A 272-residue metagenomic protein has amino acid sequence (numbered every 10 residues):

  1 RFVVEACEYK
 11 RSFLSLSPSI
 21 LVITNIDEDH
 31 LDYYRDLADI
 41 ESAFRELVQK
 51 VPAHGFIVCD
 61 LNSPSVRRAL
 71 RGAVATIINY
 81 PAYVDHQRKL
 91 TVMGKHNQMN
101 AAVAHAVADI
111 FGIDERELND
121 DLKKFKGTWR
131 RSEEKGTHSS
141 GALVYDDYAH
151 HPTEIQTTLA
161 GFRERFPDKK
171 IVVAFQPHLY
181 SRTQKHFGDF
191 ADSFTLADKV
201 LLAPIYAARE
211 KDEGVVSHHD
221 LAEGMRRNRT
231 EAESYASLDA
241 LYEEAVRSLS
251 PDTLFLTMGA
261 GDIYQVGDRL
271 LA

Functional and structural regions predicted by a protein language model:
R1-Y9, V144-H150: Switch II (G3) loop of P-loop NTPases
E8-R11, D27-D29, S63-P64, P177-Y180 (+2 more regions): Short glycine-rich anion-binding loops that position phosphate/pyrophosphate groups of nucleotides and phosphorylated
P18-V144, A222-M225, T230-E231: Acidic, Mg2+-coordinating active-site environments of NTP-dependent enzymes
L21, C59, V173-F175, L202 (+1 more regions): Structural beta-sheet core signal
D32-A38, R182-Q184, E210-G214, Q265-G267: Glycine/threonine-rich flexible loop motifs
G55, D198, T253: Glycine-centered, small-residue-biased loops immediately flanking beta-strands in adenine/cofactor-binding cores
T128, T153, A160-N228: Active-site beta-alpha connecting loops in nucleotide-dependent enzymes
A240-L271: A glycine-rich beta-strand to alpha-helix segment that forms a phosphate/ribose-binding loop at ligand/cofactor sites
